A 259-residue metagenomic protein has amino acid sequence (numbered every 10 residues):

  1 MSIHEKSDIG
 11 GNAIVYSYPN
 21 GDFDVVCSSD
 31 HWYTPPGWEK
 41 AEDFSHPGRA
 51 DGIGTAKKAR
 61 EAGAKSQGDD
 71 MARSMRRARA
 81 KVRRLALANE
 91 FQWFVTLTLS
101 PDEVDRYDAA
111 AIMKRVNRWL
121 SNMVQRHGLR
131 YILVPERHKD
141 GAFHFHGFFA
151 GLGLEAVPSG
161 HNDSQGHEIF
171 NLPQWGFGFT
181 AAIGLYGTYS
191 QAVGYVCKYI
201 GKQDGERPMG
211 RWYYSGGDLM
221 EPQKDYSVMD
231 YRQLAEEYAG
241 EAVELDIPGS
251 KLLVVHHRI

Functional and structural regions predicted by a protein language model:
M1-G141, L152-I259: Right-hand nucleic-acid polymerase module
F149: Short active-site segment of divalent metal-dependent hydrolases/proteases that encodes the spacing between
